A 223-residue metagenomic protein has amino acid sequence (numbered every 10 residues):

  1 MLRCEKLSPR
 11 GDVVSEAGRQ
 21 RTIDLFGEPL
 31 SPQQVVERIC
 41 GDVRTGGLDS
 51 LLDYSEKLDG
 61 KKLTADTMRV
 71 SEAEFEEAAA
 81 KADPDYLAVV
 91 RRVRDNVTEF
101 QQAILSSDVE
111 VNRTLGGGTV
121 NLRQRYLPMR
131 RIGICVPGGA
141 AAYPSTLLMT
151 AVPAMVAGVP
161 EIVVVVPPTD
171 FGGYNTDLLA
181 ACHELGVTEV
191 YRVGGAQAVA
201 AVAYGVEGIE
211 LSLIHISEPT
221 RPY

Functional and structural regions predicted by a protein language model:
M1-P128: N-terminal Rossmann-like NAD(P)+-binding subdomain of aldehyde/semialdehyde dehydrogenases
F26, N175-L178: Nucleotide-activated sugar donor-binding and catalytic core shared by glycosyltransferases and related lipid-linked
V111-T176: Conserved small-residue-rich beta-alpha loop and adjacent elements that most often cradle the phosphate/pyrophosphate
R123-R131, A203-E210, S217: Glycine-rich anion-binding loops of enzyme active sites
M149-P160, H183-L185, A203-I209: Alpha-helix C-terminal capping segments
L178-A198: A glycine-rich helix N-cap at a beta->alpha junction
R192-S212: A charged, well-structured terminal subsegment
I214-Y223: Single conserved hydrophobic/aromatic residue that forms the stacking wall/gate of nucleotide- or nucleobase-binding
